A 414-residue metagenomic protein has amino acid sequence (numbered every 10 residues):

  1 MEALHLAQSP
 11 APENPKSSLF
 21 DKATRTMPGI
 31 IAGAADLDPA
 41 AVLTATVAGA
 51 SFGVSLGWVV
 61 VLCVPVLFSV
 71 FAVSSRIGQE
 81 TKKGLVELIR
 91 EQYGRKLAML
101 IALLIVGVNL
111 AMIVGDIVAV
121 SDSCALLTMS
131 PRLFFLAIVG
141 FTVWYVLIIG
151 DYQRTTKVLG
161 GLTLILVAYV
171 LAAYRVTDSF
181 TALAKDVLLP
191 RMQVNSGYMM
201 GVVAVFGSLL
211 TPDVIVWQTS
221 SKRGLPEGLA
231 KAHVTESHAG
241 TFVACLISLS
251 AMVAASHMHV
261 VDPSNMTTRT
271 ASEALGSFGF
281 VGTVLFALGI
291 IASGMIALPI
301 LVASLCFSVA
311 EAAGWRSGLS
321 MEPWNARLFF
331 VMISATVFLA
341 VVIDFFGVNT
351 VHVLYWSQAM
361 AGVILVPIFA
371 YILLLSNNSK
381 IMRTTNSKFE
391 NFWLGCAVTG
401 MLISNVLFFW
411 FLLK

Functional and structural regions predicted by a protein language model:
A32, V59-Q92, L100-A111: Juxtamembrane transmembrane-helix boundary signature
T44-V47, A72-L97, C124, V261-G276 (+3 more regions): Flexible loop linkers connecting adjacent transmembrane helices in multi-pass alpha-helical membrane transporters
L62-V66, V70, A232-M258: Selective recognition of specific alpha-helical transmembrane segments in multi-pass small-molecule
E80, A98-M129, F135-I138, G294-A313 (+2 more regions): Hydrophobic transmembrane alpha-helices that form the core helical bundles of multi-pass secondary transporters
R95-K96, R132-A137, A239, V243 (+2 more regions): Loop-to-transmembrane helix boundary motifs in multi-pass membrane proteins
L100-A102, L126-I149, I165-Y169, Y174 (+2 more regions): Transmembrane alpha-helical segments of multi-pass small-molecule transport proteins
V120, I138, L147-T177, A359-L365 (+2 more regions): Membrane-interface loop-to-helix entry segments
T163-L188, M199-Q218, Y371-K380, S404-K414: Hydrophobic alpha-helical segments and their helix-loop junctions in multi-pass secondary transporters
